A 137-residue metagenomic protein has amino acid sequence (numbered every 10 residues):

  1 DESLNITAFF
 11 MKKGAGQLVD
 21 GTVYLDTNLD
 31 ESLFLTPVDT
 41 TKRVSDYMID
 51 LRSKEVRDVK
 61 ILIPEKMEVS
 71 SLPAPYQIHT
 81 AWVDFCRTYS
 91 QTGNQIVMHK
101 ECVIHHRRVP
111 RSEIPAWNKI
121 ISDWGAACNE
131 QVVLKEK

Functional and structural regions predicted by a protein language model:
D1-K137: A sensor for short, sequence-defined functional sites
